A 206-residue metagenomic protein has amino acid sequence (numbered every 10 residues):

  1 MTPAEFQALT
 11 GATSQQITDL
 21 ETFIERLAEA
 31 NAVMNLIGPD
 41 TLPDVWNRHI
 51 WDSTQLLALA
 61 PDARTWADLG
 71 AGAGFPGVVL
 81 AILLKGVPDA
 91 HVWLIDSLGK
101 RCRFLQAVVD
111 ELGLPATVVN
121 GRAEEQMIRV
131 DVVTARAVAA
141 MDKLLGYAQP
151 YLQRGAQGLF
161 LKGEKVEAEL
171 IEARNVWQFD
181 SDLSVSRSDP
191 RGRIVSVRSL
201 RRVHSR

Functional and structural regions predicted by a protein language model:
M1-A67, G99-L114: Class I SAM-dependent transferase core
L27, K162, V197: Residue-level signal for inorganic ion chemistry
N31, L84, V109, R174-W177: Conserved hydrophobic residues forming the short capping helix/wall of the S-adenosyl-L-methionine
T54-A135, L145: Conserved SAM/SAH cofactor-binding pocket of Class I
H91, P115-T117, Q157, Q178-D182: Conserved beta-strand segments of alpha/beta enzyme cores
S97, V138, L161-K165: Short strand-turn motif at the edge of the Rossmann-like AdoMet-binding core
L145-G158: A short glycine-rich, Lys/Arg-flanked "PGG" loop and its adjoining helix->strand segment in the class I
K165-R206: Active-site capping/gating segments
